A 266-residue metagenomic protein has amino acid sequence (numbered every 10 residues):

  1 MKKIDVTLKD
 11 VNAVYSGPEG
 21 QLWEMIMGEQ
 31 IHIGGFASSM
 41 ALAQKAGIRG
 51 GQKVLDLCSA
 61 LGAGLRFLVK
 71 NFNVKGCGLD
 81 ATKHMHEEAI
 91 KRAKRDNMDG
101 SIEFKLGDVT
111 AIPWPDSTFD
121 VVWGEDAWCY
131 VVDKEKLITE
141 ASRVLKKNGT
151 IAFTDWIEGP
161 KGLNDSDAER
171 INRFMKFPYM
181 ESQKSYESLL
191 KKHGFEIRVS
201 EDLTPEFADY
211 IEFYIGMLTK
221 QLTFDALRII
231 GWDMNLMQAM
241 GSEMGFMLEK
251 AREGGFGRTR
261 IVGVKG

Functional and structural regions predicted by a protein language model:
M1-W23: N-terminal, positively charged/glycine-rich alpha-helical extensions of SAM-dependent methyltransferases
H32-G50: Conserved alpha-helix/loop element of class I SAM-dependent methyltransferases that forms part of the SAM/SAH-binding
L55, L61-A111: Class I SAM-dependent methyltransferase SAM/SAH-binding core
T110-V121: A short acidic, Gly/Pro-enriched loop at the edge of an enzyme's catalytic core that lines a small-molecule cofactor
E135-T150: A short glycine-rich, Lys/Arg-flanked "PGG" loop and its adjoining helix->strand segment in the class I
W156-F177, L190: Short, glycine-/aromatic-enriched active-site segment of Class I SAM-dependent methyltransferases
Y179-G194: Short alpha-helix
E201-G266: Conserved Class I S-adenosyl-L-methionine
